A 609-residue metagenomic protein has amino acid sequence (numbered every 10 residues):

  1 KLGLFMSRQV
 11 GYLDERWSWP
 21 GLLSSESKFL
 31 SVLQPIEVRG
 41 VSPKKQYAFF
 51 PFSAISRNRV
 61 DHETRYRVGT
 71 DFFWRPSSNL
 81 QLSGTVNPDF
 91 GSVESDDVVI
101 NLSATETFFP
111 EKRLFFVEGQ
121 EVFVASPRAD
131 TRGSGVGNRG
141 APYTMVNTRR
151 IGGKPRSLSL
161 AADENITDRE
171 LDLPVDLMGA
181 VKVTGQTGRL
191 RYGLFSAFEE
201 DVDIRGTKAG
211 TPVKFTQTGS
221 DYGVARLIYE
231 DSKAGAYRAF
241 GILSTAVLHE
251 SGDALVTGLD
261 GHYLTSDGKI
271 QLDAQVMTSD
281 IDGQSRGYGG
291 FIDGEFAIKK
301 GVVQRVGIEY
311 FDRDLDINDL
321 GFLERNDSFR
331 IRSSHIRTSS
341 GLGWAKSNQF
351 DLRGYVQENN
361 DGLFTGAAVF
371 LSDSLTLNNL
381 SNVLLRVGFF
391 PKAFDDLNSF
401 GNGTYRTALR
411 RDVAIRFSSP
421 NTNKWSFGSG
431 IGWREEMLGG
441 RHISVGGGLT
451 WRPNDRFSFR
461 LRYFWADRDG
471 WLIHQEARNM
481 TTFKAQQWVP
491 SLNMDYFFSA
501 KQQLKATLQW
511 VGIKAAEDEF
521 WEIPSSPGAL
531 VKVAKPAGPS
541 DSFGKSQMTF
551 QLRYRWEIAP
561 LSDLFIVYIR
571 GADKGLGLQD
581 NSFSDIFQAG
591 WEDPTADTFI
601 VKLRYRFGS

Functional and structural regions predicted by a protein language model:
K1-L30, Q34-G40, K45, F49-I55 (+5 more regions): Outer-membrane beta-barrel channel domains
R59-T64: N-terminal glycine-/serine-/threonine-rich phosphate-binding loop
D176, A274-S609: Exposed, low-structure sequence patches enriched in small/polar residues
